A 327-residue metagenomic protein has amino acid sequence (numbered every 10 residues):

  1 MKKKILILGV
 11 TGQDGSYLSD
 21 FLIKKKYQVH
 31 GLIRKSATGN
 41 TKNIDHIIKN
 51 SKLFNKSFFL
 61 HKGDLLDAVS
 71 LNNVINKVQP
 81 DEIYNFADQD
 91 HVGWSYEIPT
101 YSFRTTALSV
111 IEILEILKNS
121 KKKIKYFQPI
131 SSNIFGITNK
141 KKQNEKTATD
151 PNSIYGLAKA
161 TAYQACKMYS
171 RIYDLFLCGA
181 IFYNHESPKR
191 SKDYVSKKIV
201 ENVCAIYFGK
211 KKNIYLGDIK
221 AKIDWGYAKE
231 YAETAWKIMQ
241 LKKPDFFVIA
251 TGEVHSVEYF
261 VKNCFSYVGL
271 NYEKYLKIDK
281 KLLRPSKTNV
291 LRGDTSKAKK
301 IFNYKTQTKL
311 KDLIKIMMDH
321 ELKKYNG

Functional and structural regions predicted by a protein language model:
M1-H185, Y304, T308, K315-E321: N-terminal Rossmann-like NAD(P)+-binding domain of SDR-like oxidoreductases, especially those catalyzing
L18, K24, G31-L32, S36 (+5 more regions): C-terminal substrate-binding subdomain of Rossmann-fold SDR/epimerase-dehydratase oxidoreductases
